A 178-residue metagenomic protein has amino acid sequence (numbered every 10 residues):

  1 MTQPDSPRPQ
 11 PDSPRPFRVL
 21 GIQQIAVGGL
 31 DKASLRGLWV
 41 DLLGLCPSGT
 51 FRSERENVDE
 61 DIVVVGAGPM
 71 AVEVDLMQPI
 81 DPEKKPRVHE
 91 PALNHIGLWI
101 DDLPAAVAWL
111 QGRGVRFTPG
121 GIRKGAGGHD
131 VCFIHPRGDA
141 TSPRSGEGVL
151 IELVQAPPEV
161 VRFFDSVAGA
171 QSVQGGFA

Functional and structural regions predicted by a protein language model:
T2-P16, I62, V107-A178: Vicinal oxygen chelate
S13, V40-D41, R52: A short, N-terminal "cap"/entry segment at the start of jelly-roll beta-barrel domains of the cupin/DSBH fold
R18-S34, L42, C46: Surface-exposed interaction/gating patches
G21-L30, D61-G66, K85-L110, R137: Vicinal oxygen chelate
I22, S48, P79-N94, R113 (+2 more regions): A cross-kingdom feature marking solvent-exposed beta-strand/loop segments within repeated, beta-rich binding/scaffold
S34-L35, R162: Short N-terminal binding/cap micro-motifs at the start of the first secondary-structure element
L35-V40, L110: Conserved active-site tyrosine of GNAT-family acetyltransferases
L45-V88, H129-P158: Conserved short beta-strand elements that form part of the metal-binding/catalytic scaffold of enzyme active sites
